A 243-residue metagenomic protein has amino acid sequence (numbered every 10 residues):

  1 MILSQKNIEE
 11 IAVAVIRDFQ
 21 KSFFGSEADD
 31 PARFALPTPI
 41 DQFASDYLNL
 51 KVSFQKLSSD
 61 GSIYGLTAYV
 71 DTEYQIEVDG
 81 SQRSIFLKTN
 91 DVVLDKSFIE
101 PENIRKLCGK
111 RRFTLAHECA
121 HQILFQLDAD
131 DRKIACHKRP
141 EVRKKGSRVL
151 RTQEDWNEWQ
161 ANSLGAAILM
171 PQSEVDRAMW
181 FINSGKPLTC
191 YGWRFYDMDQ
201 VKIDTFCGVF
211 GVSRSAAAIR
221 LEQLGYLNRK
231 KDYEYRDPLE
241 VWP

Functional and structural regions predicted by a protein language model:
M1-P243: Active-site hotspot residues in diverse enzymes, especially metal/ion-binding acidic/histidine motifs
